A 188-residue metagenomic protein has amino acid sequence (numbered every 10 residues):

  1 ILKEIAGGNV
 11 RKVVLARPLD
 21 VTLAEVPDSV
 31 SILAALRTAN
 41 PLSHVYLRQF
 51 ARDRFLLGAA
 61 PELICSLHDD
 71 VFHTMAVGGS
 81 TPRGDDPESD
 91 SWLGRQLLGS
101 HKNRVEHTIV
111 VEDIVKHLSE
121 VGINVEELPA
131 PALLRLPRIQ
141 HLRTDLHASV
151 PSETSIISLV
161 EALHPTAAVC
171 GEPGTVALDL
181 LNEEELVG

Functional and structural regions predicted by a protein language model:
I1-L63, H107-V110, I114, V121 (+2 more regions): Active-site pocket-lining segments that scaffold enzyme catalytic pockets across diverse folds
K3, P18-T22, H73-E183: Contiguous alpha-helical scaffold segments within structured protein domains that host functional hotspots
N9, E185-G188: Short secondary-structure junctions
T38, E183-L186: Short, intrinsically disordered, mixed-charge
L67-D69: Generic beta-strand structural signal
